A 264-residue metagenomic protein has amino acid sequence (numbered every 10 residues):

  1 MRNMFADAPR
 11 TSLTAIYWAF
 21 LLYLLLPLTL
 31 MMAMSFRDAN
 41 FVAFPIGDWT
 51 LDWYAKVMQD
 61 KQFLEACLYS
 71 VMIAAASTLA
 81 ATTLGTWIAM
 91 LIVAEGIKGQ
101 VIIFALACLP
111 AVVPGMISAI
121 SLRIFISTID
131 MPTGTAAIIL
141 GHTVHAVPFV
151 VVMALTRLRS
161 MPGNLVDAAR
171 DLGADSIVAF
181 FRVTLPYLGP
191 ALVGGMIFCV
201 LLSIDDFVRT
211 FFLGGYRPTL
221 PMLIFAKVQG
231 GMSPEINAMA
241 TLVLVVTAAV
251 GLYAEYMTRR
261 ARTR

Functional and structural regions predicted by a protein language model:
M1-A8, A75-A107, I124, G163-N164 (+2 more regions): Transmembrane-helix boundary motif in ABC transporter permease subunits
R2-A15, L155-R170, S176-L185, N237-R264: C-terminal transmembrane helix and the adjacent membrane-cytosol boundary/short C-terminal tail of inner/organellar
N3, V42, I46, L51 (+4 more regions): Membrane-interfacial helix termini and adjacent extracytoplasmic/periplasmic loops of multi-pass transporters
N3-P9, A39, Y54-Q62, I204-E255: Interhelical loop and adjacent transmembrane-helix boundary motif in polytopic membrane transport permeases
I16, Y23-L28, T143-V144, V151-R157 (+2 more regions): Transmembrane alpha-helices
N40-S77, Q229-G230: Periplasmic/extracellular loop-to-transmembrane helix junction in inner-membrane transport proteins
L64, L68, M72-L84, I88 (+7 more regions): Hydrophobic alpha-helical transmembrane segments of multipass integral membrane proteins, especially permease/channel
E65-M72, S121-V150, G189-A191, M196 (+1 more regions): Loop-to-helix entry region at the N-terminal start of transmembrane alpha-helices in multi-pass membrane transporters
